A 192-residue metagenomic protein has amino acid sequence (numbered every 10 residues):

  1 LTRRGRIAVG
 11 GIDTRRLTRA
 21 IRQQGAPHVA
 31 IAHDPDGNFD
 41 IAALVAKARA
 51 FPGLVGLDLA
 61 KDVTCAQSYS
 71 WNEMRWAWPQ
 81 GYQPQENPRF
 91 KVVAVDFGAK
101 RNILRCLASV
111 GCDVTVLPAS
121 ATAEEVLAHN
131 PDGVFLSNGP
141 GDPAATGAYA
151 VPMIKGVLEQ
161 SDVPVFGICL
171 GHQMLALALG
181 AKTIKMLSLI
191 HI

Functional and structural regions predicted by a protein language model:
L1-H129, G141: RNA-binding accessory domains that recognize and position tRNA/RNA substrates
D132-I190: Cysteine-nucleophile active-site neighborhood
